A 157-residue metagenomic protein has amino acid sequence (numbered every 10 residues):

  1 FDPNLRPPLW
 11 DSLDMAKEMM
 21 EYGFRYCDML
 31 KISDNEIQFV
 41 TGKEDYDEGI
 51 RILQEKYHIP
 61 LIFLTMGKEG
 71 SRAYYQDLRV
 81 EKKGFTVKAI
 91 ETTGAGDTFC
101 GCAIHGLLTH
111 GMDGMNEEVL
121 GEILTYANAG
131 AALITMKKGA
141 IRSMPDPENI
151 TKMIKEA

Functional and structural regions predicted by a protein language model:
F1-I52, I59-P60, E69: Conserved beta-alpha-beta core of the PfkB/ribokinase-like small-molecule kinase fold
G42-A157: Conserved phosphate-binding/catalytic region of the ribokinase-like
